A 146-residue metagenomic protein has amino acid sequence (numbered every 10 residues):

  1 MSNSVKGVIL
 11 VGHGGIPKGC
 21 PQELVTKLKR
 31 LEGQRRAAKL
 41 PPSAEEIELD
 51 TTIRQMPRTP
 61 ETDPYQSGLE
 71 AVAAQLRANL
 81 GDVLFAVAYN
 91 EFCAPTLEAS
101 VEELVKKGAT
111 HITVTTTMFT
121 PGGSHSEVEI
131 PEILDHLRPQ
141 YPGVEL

Functional and structural regions predicted by a protein language model:
M1-L146: Active-site-proximal alpha-helix that buttresses catalytic centers in soluble enzyme cores
